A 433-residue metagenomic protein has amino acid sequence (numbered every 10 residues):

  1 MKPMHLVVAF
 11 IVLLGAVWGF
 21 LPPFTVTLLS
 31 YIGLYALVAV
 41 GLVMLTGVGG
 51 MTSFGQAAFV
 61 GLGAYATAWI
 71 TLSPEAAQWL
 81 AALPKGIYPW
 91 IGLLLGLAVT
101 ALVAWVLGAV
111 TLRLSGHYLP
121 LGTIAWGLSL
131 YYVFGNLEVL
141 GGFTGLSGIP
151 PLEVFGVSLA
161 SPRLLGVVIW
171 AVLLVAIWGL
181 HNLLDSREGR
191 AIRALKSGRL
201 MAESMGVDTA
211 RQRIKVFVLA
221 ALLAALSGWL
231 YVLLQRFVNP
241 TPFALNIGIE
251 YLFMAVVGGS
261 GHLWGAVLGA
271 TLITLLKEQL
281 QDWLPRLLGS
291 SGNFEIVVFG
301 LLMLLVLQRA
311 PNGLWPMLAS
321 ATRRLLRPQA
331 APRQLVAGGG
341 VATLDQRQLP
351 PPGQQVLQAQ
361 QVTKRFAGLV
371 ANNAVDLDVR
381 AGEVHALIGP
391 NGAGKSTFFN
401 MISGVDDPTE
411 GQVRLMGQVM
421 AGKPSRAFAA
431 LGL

Functional and structural regions predicted by a protein language model:
M1-V341: Transmembrane alpha-helices and adjacent helix-loop boundaries
P352-V362: Conserved N-terminal strand/loop that marks the beginning of ABC ATPase nucleotide-binding domains
L357, N372-A374: Conserved structural motif at the start of ABC-family nucleotide-binding domains
L369-V370, A427: Short coil-to-beta microelement around the adenine-binding A-loop and adjacent beta1/P-loop entry of ABC ATPase
I388-P390: The feature captures the beta-strand-to-loop junction immediately N-terminal to the Walker
S403: Helix-to-loop junction immediately C-terminal to a conserved catalytic motif
G411-M420, A430-L431: Conserved ABC transporter NBD signature motif
